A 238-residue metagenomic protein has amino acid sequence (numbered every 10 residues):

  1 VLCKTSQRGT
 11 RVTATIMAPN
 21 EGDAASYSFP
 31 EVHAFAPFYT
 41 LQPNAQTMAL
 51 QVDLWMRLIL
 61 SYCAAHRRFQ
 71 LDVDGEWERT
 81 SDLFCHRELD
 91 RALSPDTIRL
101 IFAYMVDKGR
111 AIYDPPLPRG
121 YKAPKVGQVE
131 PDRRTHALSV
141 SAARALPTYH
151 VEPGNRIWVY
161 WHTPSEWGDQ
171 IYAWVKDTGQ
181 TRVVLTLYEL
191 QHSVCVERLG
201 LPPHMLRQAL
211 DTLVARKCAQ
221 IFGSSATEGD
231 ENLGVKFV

Functional and structural regions predicted by a protein language model:
L2, T10-A34, G200-V238: Structured partner-binding subdomains within large eukaryotic complex subunits
L2-Y121, R144: Eukaryotic partner-binding/assembly regions in large regulatory complexes
W55-A65, Y160-L187: Positively charged, polyanion-binding regions of nucleic-acid-associated proteins
D82-A92, C195-R207: Short, positively charged loop/turn segments that connect secondary-structure elements
T97-I98, R110-D114, K122, V184-L187 (+2 more regions): Alpha-helical bundle protein-protein interaction modules that mediate dimerization/oligomerization and scaffolding
V106-L117, A143-V151, V214-S224: A short, conserved structural fragment
P116-E130, V151-W167, G223-V238: Short, cationic-aromatic polyanion-contact patches
E189-Q191: A short acidic, leucine-rich amphipathic alpha-helix
